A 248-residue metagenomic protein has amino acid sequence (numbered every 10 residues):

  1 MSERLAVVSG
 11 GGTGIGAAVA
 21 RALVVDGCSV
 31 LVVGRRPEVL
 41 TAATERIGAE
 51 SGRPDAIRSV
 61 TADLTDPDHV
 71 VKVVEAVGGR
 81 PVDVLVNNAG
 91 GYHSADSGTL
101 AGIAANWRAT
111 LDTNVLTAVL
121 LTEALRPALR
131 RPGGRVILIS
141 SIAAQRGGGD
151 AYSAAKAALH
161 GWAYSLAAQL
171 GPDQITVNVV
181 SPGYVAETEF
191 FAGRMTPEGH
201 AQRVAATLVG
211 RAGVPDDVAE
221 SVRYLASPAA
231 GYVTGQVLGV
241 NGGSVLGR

Functional and structural regions predicted by a protein language model:
L5, G12-G14: Conserved glycine-rich cofactor-binding loop
V71, E75, G91-R108, A151 (+1 more regions): Conserved mid-core segment of classical short-chain dehydrogenase/reductases
E75-G79, T113-R131, A167-A168, S227: Amphipathic alpha-helical dimer-interface segment in Rossmann-like NAD(P)H-dependent oxidoreductases
D96, R223, T234-R248: Short C-terminal tail/terminal secondary-structure segment of NAD(P)H-dependent dehydrogenase/reductase domains
A101-V119, I137, L159: Catalytic Tyr-X3-Lys loop
R135-P172, Y184-V185: Catalytic loop of short-chain dehydrogenase/reductase
G171, T176, V233-G235: Short, small/polar-rich loop/turn modules that mediate ligand/substrate recognition or access, typified
P172, V185-T207, G247-R248: A glycine/serine/threonine-rich, flexible loop-to-helix segment that serves as the NAD(P) cofactor-binding "lid"
